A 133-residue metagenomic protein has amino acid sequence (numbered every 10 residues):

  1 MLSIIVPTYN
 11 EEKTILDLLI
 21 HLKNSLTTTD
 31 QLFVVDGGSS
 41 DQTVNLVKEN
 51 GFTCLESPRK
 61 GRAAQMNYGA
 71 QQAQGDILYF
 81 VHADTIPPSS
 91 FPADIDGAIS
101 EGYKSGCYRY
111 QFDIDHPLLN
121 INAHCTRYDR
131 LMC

Functional and structural regions predicted by a protein language model:
V6, L19, T29-G38, L55: Short beta-strand/loop segment that forms part of the nucleotide-sugar
E11-N24: Short, well-formed alpha-helical segments that are part of the catalytic scaffolds of diverse glycosyltransferases
L19-I20, V44, G75, S89-S100: Short alpha-helix within the catalytic core of nucleotide-sugar-dependent glycosyltransferases
D36-V44, T85: A conserved acidic beta->alpha catalytic loop
S57-A73: Glycine-rich, basic loop-to-helix element that forms the pyrophosphate-binding segment of sugar-nucleotide handling
L78: Short aromatic/hydrophobic "clamp" motif used to bind/position activated sugar donors
H82-P88: The conserved acidic donor/metal-binding loop of glycosyltransferases
S90-P117: Conserved donor NDP-sugar-binding/catalytic core segment of glycosyltransferases
